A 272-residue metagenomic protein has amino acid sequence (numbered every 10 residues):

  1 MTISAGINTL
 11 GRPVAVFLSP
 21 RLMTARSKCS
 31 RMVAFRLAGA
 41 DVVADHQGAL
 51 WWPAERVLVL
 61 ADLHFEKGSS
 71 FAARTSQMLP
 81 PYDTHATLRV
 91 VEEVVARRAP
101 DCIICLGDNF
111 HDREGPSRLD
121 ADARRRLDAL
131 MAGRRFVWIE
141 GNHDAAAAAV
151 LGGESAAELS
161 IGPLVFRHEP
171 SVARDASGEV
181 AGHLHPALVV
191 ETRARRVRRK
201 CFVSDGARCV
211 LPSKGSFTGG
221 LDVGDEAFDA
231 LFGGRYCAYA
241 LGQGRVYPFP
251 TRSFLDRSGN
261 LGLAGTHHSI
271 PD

Functional and structural regions predicted by a protein language model:
S4-G6, G11, S19: Intrinsically disordered, low-complexity segments enriched in small polar residues
A15-D272: Extended recognition/assembly regions associated with phosphoester-bond processing machinery
